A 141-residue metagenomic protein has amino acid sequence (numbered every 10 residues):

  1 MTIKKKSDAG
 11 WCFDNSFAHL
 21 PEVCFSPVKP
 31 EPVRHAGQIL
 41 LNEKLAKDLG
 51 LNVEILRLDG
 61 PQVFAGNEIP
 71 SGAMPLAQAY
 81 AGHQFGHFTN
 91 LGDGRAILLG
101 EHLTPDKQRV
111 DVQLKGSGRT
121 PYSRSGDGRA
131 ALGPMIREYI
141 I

Functional and structural regions predicted by a protein language model:
M1-L20: Charged, compositionally biased N-terminal leader segments and the immediate start of the first structured element
K4, W11-C12, F25-P27, F85-N90: Intrinsically disordered, low-complexity segments enriched in polar/charged residues with Gly/Pro, especially when
K6-S7, W11, P27-V28, G66-N67 (+1 more regions): Hydrophobic alpha-helical segments, principally membrane-spanning helices and signal/leader peptides
F13, R34-H35: Generic alpha-helical structural element
F17-P30: N-terminal capping segment at the start of a domain
H35-Q38, E43-I141: Conserved ATP-binding subdomain of kinase catalytic cores across diverse folds
